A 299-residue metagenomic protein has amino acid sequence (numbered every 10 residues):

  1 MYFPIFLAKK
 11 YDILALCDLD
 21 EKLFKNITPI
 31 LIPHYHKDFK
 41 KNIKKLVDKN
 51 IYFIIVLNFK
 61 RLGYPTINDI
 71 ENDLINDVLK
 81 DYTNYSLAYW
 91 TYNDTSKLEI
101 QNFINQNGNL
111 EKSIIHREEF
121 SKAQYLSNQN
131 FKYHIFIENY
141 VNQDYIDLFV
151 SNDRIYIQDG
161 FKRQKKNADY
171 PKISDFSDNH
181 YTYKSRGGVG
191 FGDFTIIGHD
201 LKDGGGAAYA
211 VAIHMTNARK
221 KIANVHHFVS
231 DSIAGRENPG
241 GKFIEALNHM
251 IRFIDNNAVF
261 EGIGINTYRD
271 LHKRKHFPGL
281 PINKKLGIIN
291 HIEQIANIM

Functional and structural regions predicted by a protein language model:
F3-L7, I30-P33, Y52-F59, Y85-T95 (+3 more regions): Catalytic beta/alpha-barrel core
L16, P29: Conserved, mostly hydrophobic/aromatic
K37-K41, D94-N102, F120-L126: Active-site-adjacent beta->alpha loops and helix N-cap segments on the catalytic face of soluble alpha/beta enzymes
K45-G108: A broadly used, surface-exposed interaction patch
G63-N72, F120-N128, Y145: Leucine-rich repeat
S127-N266: Long, charge-rich C-terminal accessory regions
H249-M299: Hydrophobic, glycine-enriched assembly/anchoring segments
